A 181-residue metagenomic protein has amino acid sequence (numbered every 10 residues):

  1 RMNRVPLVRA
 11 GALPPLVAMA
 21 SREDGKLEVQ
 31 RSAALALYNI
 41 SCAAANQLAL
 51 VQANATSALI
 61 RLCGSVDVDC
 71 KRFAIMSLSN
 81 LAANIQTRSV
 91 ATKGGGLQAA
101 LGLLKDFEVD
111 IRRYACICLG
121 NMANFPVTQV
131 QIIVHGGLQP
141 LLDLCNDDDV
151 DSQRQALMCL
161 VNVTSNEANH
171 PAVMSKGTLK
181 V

Functional and structural regions predicted by a protein language model:
R1-V181: Long amphipathic alpha-helical tracts in eukaryotic proteins
